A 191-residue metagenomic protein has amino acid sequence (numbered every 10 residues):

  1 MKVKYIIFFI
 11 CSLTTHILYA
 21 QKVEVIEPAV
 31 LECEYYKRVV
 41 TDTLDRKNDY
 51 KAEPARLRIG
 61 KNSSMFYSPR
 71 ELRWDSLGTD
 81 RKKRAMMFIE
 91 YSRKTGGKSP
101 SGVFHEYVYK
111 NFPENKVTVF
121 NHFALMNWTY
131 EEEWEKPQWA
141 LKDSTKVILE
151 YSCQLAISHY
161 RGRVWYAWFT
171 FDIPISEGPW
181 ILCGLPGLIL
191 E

Functional and structural regions predicted by a protein language model:
M1-P28: Bacterial Sec-dependent N-terminal signal peptides
Q21-Q138, K142-T145, S152, Y166: Extracellular or lumenal secretory-pathway regions
I148-L149, Y160: Structural motif
Q154-E191: Gly/Pro-enriched, hydrophobic low-complexity segments that function as extracytoplasmic propeptides/linkers
